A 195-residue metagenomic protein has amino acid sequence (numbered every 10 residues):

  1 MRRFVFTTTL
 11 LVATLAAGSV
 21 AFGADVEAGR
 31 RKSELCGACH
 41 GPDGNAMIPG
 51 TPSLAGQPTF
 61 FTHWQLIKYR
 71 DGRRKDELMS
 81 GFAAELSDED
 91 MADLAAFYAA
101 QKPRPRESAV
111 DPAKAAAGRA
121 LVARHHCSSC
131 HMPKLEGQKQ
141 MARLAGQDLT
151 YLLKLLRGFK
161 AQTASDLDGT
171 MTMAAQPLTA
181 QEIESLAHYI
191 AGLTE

Functional and structural regions predicted by a protein language model:
M1-T9: Bacterial N-terminal signal peptides that target proteins for export
A13, A17-A21: N-terminal signal peptide c-region/cleavage motif recognized by signal peptidases
A24-D43, R106, V110-P133, D148: Sequence/structural segment immediately N-terminal to covalent heme-attachment motifs in c-type and related
A28, F61-W64, D93, A117 (+2 more regions): Short, solvent-exposed alpha-helical surface patches in well-structured domains
R30-W64, K68: N-terminal targeting signals for Sec/Tat export/insertion, comprising classic cleavable signal peptides
M47-S53, K68-K102, E107-D111, Q138-R143 (+1 more regions): Axial heme c-ligation environment in periplasmic c-type cytochrome domains
G56-P58, Q147-D148, L155: Extracellular/lumenal glycan-associated surfaces
